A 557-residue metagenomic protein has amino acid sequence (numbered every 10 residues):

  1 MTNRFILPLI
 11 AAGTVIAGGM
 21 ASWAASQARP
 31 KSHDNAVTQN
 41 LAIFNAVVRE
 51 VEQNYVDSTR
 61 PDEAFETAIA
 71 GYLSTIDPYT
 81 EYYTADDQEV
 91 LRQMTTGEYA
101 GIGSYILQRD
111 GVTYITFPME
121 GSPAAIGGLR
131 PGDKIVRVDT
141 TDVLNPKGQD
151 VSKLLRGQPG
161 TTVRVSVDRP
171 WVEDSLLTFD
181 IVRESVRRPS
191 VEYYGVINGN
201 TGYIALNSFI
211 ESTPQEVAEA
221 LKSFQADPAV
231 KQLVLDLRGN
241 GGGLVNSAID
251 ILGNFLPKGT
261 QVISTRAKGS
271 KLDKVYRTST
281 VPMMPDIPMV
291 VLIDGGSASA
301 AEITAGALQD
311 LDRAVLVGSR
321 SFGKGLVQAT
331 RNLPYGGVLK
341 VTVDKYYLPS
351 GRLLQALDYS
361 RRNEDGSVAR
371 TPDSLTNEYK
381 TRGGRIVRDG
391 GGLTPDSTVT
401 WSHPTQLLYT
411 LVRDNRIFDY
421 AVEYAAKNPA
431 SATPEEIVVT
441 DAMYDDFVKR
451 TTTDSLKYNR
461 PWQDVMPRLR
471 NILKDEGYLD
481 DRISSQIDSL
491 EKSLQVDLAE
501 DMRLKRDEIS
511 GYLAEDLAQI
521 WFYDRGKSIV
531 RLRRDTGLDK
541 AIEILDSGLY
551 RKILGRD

Functional and structural regions predicted by a protein language model:
N3, A24-N40, F44-V56, R60-P61 (+4 more regions): Cleft-lining beta-strand/loop regions that shape enzyme active-site pockets
P8-W23: Hydrophobic membrane-insertion alpha-helices, especially the h-region of bacterial N-terminal signal peptides
Y55-T116, G160-Y193, L532-I542, Y550-D557: Extended, small/polar residue-biased N-terminal targeting/export presequences and adjacent propeptide/linker tracts
I102-G103, V281, T342: A structural signal for short loop-to-beta-strand junctions that line the ligand-binding cleft of periplasmic/secreted
A300, D312, S319, G323-R385 (+1 more regions): Polar, glycine-rich mid-to-C-terminal structural blocks that act as macromolecule-binding/assembly scaffolds
L353-L354, D358-S360, E364-D557: Conserved functional hotspot residues or short segments at active or partner-binding sites across diverse domains
